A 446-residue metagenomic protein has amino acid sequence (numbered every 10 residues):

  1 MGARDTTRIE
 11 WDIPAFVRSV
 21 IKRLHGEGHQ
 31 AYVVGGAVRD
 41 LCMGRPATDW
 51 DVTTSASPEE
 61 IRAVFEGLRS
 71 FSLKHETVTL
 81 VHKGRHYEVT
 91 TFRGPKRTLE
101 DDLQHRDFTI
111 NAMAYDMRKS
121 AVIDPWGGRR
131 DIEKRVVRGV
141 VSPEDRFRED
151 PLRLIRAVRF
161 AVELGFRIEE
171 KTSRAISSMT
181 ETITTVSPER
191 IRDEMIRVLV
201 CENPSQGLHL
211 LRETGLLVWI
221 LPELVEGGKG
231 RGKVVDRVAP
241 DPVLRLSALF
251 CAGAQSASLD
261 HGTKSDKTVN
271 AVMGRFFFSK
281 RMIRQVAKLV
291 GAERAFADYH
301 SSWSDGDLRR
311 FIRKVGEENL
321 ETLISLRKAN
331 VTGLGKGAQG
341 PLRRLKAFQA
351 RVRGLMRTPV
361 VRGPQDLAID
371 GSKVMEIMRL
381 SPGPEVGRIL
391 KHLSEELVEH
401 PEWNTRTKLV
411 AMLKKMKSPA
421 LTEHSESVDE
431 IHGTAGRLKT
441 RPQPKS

Functional and structural regions predicted by a protein language model:
M1-S446: Catalytic cores of the polymerase beta-like nucleotidyltransferase superfamily and closely associated nucleotide
